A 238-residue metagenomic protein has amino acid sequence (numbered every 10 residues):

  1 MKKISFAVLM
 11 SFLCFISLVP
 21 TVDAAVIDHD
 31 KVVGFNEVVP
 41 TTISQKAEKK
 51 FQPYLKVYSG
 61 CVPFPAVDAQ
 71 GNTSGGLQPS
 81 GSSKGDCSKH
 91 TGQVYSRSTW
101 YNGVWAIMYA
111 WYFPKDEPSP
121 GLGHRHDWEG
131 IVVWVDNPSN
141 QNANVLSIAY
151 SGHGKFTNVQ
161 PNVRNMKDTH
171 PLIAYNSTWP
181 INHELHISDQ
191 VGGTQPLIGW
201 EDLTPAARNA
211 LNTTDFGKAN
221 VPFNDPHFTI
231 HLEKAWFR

Functional and structural regions predicted by a protein language model:
M1-V8: Bacterial N-terminal signal peptides that target proteins for export
M10-S17: Bacterial N-terminal signal peptides
L18-A24: Sec/Tat signal peptide C-region and signal peptidase I cleavage site
A24-E129, N140, N144-R238: A domain-level signal for the mature, folded cores of soluble proteins
W134-P138: Short beta-strand micro-motifs enriched in acidic
